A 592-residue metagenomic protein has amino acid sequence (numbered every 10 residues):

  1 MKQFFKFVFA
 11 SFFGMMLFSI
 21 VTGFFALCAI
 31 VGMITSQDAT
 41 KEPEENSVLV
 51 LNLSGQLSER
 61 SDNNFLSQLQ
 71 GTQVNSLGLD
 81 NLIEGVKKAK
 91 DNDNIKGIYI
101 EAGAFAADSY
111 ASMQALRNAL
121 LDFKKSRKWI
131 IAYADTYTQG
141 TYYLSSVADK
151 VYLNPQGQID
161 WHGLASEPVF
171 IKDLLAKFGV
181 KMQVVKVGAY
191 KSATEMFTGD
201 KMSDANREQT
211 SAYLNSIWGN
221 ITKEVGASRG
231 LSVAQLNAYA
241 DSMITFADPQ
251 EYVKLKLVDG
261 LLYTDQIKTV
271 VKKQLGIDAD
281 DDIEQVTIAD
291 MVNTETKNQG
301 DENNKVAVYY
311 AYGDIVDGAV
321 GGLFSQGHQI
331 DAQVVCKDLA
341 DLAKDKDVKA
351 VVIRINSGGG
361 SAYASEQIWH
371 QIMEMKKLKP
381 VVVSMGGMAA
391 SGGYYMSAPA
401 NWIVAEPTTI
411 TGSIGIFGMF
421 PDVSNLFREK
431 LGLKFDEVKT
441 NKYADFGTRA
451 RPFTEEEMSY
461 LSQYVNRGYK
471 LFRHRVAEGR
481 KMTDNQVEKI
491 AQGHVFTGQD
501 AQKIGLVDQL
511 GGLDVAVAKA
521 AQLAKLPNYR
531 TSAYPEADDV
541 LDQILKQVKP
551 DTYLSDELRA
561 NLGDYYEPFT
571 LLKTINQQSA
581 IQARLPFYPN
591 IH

Functional and structural regions predicted by a protein language model:
Q3-Q37, N46: Hydrophobic alpha-helical transmembrane signal-anchor segments
S47-P168, Q299-L426: Cleft-lining beta-strand/loop regions that shape enzyme active-site pockets
P168, K172-V270, S424-I504, D508 (+1 more regions): Charged, glycine-interspersed solvent-exposed loop segments at helix/strand-loop junctions that cap or gate access
A227-S228, D259-K305, F417, R473-G479 (+1 more regions): C-terminal long alpha-helix characteristic of the crotonase
N303-V306, Y310-K346, Y464, P535-H592: Intrinsic disorder and flexible/low-complexity segments
Y310-G313, I355-S357, M385-G387, P407-T409 (+8 more regions): Active-site proximal loops enriched in glycine and acidic residues that flank catalytic Cys/His/Asp and coordinate
A362-Q367, D500-K503, Q543-V548: Short glycine/threonine-rich loop-to-helix capping motif typified by GTGT followed within a few residues by an Asp-Pro
